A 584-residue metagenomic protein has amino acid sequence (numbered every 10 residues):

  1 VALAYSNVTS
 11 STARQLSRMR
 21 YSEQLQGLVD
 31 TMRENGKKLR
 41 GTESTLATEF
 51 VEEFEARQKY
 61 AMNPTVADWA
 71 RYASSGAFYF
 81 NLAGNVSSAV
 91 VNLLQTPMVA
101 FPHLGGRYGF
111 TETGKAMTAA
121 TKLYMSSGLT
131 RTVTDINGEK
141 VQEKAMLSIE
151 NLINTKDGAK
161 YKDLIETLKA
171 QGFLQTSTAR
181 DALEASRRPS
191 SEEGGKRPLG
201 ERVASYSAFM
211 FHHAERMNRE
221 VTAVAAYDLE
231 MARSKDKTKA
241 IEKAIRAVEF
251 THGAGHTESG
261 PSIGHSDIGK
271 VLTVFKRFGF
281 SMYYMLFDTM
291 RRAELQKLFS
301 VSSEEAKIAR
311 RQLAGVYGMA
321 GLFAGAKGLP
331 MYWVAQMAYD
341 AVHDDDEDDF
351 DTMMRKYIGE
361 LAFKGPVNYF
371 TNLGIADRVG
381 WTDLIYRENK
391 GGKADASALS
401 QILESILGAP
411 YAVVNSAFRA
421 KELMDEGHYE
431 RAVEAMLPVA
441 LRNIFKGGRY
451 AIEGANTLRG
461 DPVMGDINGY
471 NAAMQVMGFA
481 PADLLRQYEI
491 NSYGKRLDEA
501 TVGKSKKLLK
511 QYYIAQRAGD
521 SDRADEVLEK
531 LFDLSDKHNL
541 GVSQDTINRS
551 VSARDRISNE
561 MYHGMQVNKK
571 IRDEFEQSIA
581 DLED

Functional and structural regions predicted by a protein language model:
L3-P366, N389, A394-D395, A500 (+2 more regions): Hydrophobic, often aromatic-rich secondary-structure segments at membrane interfaces
L46, F50, W69, A240-A244 (+8 more regions): Alpha-helical structural motif
V86, L272, G279-L286, A314-V334 (+4 more regions): Membrane-active amphipathic alpha-helices enriched in small hydrophobic residues
P97, F101, E294, M337-D346 (+6 more regions): Membrane-interface elements of multi-pass transporters and channels
L129, G138, F173, V203 (+11 more regions): Short, aromatic- and cysteine-enriched interfacial helices/patches that mediate contacts at lipid membranes
D349-K356, T382-A409, A420-A440: Membrane-proximal bilayer-interacting regions
R419-D584: Hydrophobic alpha-helical segments
